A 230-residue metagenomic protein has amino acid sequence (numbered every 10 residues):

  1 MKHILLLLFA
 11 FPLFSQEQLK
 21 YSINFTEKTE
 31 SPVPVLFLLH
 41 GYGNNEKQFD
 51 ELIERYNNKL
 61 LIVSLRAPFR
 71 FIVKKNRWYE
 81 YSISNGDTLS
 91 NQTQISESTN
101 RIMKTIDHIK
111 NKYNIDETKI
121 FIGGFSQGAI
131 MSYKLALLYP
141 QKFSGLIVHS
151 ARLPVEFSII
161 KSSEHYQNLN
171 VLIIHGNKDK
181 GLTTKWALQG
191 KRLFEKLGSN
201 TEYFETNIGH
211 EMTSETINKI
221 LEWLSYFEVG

Functional and structural regions predicted by a protein language model:
H3-L13: Sec-dependent N-terminal signal peptides
Q18-N24, S31-I115: Serine-hydrolase catalytic machinery in alpha/beta-hydrolase-like enzymes
F49-L52, I159, T183-L193: Short alpha-helix in the alpha/beta-hydrolase fold that links the catalytic acid
N114-G124: Alpha/beta-hydrolase fold nucleophile elbow
G124-G128, S132: Gly/Ala-rich beta-loop-alpha elbow adjacent to hydrolase catalytic centers
Q141-L153: A conserved short beta-strand
L172, K185-G230: C-terminal catalytic histidine-bearing segment of alpha/beta-hydrolase fold enzymes
L172-H175, D179: Short beta-strand/loop motif that positions the catalytic acidic residue of the alpha/beta-hydrolase fold
